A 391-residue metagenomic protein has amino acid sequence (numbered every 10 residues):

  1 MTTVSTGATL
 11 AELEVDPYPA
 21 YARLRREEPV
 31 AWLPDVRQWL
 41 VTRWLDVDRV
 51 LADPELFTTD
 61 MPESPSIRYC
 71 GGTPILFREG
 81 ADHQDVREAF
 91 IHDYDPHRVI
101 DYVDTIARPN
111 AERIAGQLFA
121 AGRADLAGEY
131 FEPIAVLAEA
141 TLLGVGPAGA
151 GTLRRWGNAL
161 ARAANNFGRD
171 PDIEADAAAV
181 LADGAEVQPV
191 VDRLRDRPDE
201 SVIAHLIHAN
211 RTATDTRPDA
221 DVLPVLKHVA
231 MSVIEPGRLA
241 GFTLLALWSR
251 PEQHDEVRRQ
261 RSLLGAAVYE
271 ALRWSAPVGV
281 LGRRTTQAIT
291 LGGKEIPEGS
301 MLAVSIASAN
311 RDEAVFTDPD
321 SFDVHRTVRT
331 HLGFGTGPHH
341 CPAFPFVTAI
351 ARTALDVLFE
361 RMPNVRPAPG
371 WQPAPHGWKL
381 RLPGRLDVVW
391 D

Functional and structural regions predicted by a protein language model:
M1-D391: Cytochrome P450
